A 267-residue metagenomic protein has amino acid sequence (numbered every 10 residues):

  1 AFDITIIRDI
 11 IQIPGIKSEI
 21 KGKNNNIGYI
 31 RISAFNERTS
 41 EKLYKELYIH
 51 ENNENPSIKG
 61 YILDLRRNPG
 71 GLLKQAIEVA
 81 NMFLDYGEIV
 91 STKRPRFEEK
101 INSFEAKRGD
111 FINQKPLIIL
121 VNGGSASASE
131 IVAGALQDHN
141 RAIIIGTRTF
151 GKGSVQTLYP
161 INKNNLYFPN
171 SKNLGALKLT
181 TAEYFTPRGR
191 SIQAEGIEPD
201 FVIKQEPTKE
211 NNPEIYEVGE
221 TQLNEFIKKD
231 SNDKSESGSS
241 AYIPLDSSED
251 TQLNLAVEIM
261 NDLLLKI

Functional and structural regions predicted by a protein language model:
F2-I7, Q12-I267: C-terminal "post-core" interaction segments
